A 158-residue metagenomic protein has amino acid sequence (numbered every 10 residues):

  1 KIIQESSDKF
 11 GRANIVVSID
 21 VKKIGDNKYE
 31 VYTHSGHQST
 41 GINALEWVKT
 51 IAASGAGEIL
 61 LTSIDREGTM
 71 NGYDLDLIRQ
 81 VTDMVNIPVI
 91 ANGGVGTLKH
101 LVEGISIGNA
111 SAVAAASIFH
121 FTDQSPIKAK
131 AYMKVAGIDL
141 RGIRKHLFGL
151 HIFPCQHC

Functional and structural regions predicted by a protein language model:
K1-L61, D65-R66: Conserved anion-binding
K1-Q4, D76-V113: Catalytic cores of alpha/beta
I3-F10, V102-R144: C-terminal helical cap(s) of enzyme catalytic domains, especially alpha/beta-barrels
I15-I19, I59-L61, V89-G93, S111-A115: Hydrophobic faces of well-ordered beta-strands that scaffold small-molecule active sites in alpha/beta enzyme cores
G25, T69, D123: Glycine/Thr-rich phosphate-binding loops of Rossmann-like dinucleotide-binding domains
T40, T62, E67-M70, I90-G94 (+1 more regions): Glycine- and other small-residue-rich loops at beta-strand/loop junctions that grip anionic moieties
G41-L45, N71-Q80: Charged helix-capping and loop-helix junction motifs
I143-C158: Cysteine-cluster motifs in flexible loop/terminal segments that predominantly coordinate metals
